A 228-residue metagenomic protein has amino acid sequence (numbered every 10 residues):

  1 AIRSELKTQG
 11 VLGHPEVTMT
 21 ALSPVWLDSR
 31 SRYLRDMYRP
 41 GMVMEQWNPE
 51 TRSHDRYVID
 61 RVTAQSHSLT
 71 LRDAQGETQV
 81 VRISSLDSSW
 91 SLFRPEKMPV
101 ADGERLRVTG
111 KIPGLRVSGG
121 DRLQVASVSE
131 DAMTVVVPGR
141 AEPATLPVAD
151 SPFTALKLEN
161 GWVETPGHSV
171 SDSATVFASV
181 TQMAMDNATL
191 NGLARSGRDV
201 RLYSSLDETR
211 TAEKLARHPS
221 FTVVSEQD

Functional and structural regions predicted by a protein language model:
A1-D228: Conserved ATP-binding/catalytic motifs of P-loop helicase motor domains
